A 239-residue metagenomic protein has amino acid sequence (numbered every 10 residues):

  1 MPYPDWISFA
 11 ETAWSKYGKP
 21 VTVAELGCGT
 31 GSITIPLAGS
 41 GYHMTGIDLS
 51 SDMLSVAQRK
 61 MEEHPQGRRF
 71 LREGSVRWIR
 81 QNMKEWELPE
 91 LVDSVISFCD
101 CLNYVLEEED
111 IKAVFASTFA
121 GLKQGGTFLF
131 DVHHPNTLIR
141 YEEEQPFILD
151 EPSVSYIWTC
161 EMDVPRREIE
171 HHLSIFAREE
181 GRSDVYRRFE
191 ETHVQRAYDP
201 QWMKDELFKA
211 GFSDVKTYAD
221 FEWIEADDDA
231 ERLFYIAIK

Functional and structural regions predicted by a protein language model:
Y3-V21: Conserved alpha-helix/loop element of class I SAM-dependent methyltransferases that forms part of the SAM/SAH-binding
P20-G29: Conserved class I S-adenosyl-L-methionine
T34-E85: Class I SAM-dependent methyltransferase SAM/SAH-binding core
K84-S94: A short acidic, Gly/Pro-enriched loop at the edge of an enzyme's catalytic core that lines a small-molecule cofactor
D93-E109: A short SAM/SAH-binding and catalytic strip from SAM-dependent methyltransferases
K112-Q124: A short glycine-rich, Lys/Arg-flanked "PGG" loop and its adjoining helix->strand segment in the class I
L129-K204: SAM-dependent methyltransferase
V194-K239: C-terminal lobe and adjacent flexible extensions of AdoMet/dcAdoMet transferase-like proteins
